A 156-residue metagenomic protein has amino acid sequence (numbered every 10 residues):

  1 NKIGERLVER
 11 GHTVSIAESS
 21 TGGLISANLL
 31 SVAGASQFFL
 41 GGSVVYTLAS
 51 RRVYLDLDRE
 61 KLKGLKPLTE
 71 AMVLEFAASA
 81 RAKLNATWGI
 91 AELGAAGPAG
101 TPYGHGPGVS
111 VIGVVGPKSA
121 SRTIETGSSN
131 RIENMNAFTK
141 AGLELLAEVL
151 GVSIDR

Functional and structural regions predicted by a protein language model:
N1-R156: Short alpha-helical segments enriched in small residues
